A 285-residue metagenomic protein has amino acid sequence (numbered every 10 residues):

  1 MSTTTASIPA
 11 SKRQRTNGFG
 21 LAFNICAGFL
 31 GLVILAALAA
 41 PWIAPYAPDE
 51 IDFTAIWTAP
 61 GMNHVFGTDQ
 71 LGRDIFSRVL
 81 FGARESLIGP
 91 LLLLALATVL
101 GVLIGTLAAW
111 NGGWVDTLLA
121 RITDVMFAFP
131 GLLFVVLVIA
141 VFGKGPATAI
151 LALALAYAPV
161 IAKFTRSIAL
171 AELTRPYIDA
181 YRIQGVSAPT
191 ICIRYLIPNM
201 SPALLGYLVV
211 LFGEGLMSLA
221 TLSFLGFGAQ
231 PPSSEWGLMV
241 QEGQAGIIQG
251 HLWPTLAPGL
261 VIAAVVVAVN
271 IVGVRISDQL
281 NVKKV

Functional and structural regions predicted by a protein language model:
M1-G31, I271-V285: Transmembrane alpha-helical segments of polytopic membrane transport and secretion proteins
G28, L32-L71, L225-S234: Hydrophobic alpha-helical transmembrane segments of membrane transport/permease proteins and related membrane-embedded
V65, D69, V99, A109-E172 (+1 more regions): Generic hydrophobic transmembrane alpha-helix motif, especially the helices
I75-W110: Transmembrane alpha-helix signature in integral membrane proteins
F127, I139-V141, I168-A169, S218-I262 (+1 more regions): Glycine-rich helix-loop "coupling/hinge" segments at transmembrane-helix boundaries in multipass transporters
L133-L137, G145-I150, A154, A158 (+1 more regions): Non-cytoplasmic
A156, P202-F212, H251-V285: C-terminal transmembrane helix and the adjacent membrane-cytosol boundary/short C-terminal tail of inner/organellar
